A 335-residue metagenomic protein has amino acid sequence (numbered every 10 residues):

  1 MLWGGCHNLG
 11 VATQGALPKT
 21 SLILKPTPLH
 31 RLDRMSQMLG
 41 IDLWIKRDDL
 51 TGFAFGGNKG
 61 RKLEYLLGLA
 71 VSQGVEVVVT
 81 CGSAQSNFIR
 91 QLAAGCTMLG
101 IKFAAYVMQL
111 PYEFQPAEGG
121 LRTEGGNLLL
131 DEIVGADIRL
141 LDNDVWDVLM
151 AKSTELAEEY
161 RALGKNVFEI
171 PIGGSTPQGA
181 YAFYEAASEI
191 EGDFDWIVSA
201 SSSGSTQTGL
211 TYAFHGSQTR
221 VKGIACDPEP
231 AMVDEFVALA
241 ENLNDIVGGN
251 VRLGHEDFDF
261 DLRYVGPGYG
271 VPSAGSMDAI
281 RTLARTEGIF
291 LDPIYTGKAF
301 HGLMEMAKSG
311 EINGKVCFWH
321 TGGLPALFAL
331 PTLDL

Functional and structural regions predicted by a protein language model:
M1-L335: PLP-dependent amino-acid enzyme catalytic core
